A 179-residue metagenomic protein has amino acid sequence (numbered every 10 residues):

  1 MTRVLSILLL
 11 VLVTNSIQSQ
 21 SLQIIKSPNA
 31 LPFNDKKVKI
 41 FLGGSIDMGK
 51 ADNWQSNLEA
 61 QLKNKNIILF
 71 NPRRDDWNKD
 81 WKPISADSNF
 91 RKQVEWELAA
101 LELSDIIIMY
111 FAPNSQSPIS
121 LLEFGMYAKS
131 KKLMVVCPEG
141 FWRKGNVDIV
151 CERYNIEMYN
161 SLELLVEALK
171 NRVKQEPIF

Functional and structural regions predicted by a protein language model:
M1-Q20: Bacterial Sec-dependent N-terminal signal peptides
Q18-F179: Conserved catalytic or regulatory cores that recognize and/or transform ribose-phosphate-containing ligands
